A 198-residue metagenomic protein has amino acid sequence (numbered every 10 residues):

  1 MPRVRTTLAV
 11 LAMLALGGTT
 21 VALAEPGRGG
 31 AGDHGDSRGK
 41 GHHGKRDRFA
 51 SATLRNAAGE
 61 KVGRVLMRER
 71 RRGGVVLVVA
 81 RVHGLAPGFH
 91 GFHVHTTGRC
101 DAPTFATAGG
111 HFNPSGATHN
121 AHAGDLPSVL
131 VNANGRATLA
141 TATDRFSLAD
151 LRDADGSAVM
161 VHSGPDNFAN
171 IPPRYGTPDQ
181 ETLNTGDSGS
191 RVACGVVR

Functional and structural regions predicted by a protein language model:
P2-L14, G18-R198: N-terminal leader/targeting pre-sequences
